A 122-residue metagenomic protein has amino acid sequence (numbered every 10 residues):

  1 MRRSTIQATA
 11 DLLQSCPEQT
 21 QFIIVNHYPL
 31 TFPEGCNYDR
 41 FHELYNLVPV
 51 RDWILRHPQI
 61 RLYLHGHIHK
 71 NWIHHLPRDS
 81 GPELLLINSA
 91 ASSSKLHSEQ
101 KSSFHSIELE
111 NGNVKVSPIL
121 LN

Functional and structural regions predicted by a protein language model:
M1-T20, D39-R51: Binuclear metal-dependent hydrolase catalytic cores centered on His/Asp/Glu-rich metal-binding motifs
L13-E34: Short acidic, glycine-rich surface-loop motifs adjacent to enzyme active sites
P17-Q21, I60, N113: A general structural motif
I24-N26, I87-N88, V114: A short hydrophobic beta-strand element
N26-Y28, H67, W72, L120: A general secondary-structure junction signal
T31, S94, V114: Short, acidic Gly/Pro/Ser/Thr-rich loop/turn segments
N37-E110: Conserved beta-sheet core of the metallophosphoesterase superfamily
L109-N122: A short C-terminal boundary segment appended to hydrolase-like catalytic domains
